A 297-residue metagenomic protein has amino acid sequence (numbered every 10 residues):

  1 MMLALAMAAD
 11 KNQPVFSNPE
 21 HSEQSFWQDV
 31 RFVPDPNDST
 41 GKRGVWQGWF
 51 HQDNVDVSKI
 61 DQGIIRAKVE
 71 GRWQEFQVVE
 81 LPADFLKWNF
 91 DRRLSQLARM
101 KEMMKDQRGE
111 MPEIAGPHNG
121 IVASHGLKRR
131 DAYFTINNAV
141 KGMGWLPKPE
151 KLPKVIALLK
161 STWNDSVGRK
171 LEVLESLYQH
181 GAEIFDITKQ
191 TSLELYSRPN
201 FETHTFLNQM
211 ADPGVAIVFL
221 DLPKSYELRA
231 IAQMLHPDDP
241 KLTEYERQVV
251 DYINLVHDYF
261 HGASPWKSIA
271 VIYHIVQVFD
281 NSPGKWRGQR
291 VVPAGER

Functional and structural regions predicted by a protein language model:
L3-R297: Binding-site signature for planar aromatic cofactors or substrates
